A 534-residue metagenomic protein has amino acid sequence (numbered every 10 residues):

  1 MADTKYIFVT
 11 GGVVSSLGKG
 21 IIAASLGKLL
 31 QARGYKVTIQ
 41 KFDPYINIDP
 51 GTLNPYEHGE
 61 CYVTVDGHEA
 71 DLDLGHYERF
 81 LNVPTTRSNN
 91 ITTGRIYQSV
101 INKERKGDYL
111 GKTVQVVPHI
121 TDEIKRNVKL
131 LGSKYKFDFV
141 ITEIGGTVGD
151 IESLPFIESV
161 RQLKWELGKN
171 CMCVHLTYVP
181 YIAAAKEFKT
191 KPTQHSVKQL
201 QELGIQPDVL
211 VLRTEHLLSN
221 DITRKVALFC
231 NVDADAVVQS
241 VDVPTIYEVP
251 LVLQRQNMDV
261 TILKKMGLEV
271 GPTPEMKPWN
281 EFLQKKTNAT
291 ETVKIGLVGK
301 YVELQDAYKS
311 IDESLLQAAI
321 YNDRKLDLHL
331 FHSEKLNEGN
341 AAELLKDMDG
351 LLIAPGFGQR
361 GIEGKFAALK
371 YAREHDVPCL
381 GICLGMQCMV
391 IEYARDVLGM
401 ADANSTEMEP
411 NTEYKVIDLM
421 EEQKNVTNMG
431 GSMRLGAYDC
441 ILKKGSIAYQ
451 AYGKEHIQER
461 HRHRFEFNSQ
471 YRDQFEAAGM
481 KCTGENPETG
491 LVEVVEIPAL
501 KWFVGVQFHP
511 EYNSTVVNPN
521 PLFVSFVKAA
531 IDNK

Functional and structural regions predicted by a protein language model:
M1-D327, E334-G350, F357-G358, K365-Y371 (+2 more regions): Flexible phosphate-sensing "switch/lid" loops adjacent to ATP/NTP-binding sites across phosphate-transfer
G11, K41, T214, V241 (+12 more regions): Active-site proximal loops enriched in glycine and acidic residues that flank catalytic Cys/His/Asp and coordinate
L17-G20, A24-K28, A32, L344-D439 (+2 more regions): Cysteine-nucleophile active-site neighborhood
E57-V65, V243-Y247, I353, E374-I382 (+3 more regions): Short beta-alpha connecting loops at secondary-structure transitions that line or flank enzyme active sites
C230, I262-V270, V397-A401, F526-K534: Short, hydrophobic alpha-helical segments
G271-P274, L380-G381, M400-T406, Y449 (+3 more regions): Acidic/polar loop patches that form or flank catalytic/metal-binding clefts of enzymes that bind anionic ligands
K285-A289, A341-E343, M408, M429-S432 (+2 more regions): Replace "in large, NTP-powered and nucleic-acid-processing enzymes" with "in large, NTP-powered factors and other
L435, D439, K443-K534: C-terminal and late-domain segments of enzyme folds
